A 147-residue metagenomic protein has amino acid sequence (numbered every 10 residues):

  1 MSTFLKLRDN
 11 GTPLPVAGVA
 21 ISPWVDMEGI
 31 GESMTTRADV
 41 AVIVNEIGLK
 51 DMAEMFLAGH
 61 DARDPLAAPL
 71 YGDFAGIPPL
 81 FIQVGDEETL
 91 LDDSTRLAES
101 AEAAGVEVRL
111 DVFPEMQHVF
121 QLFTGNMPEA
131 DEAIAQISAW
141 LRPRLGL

Functional and structural regions predicted by a protein language model:
M1-L147: Alpha/beta-hydrolase superfamily serine-hydrolase fold, recognizing
